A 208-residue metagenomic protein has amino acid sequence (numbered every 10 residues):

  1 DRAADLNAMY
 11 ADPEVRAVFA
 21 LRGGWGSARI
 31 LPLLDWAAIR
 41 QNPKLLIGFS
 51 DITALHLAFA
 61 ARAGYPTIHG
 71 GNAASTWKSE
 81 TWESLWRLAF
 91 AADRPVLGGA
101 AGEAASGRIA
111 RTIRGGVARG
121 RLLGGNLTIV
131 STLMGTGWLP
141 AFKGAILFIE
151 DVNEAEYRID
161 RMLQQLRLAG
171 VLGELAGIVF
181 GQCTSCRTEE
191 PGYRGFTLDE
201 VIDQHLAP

Functional and structural regions predicted by a protein language model:
D1-E14: ATP/NTP phosphate-donor binding region
E14, I39-L45, A63-Y65, L175-A176 (+1 more regions): A short helix->loop->beta-strand "cap" motif at the edges of active sites that frequently abuts
A17-A28, L33, F49: N-terminal glycine-rich "phosphate-gripper" loop used for MgATP/nucleotide binding and carboxylate activation
L34-A58, P66-A73: Short, acidic/small-residue loops that bind anionic groups at enzyme active sites
G64-S131, G135: Conserved anion/nucleotide-ligand pocket segment
L122-L166: Oxyanion-binding "anion nests"
M162-P208: C-terminal active-site/capping subdomain that shapes the small-molecule cofactor and substrate pocket of enzyme
